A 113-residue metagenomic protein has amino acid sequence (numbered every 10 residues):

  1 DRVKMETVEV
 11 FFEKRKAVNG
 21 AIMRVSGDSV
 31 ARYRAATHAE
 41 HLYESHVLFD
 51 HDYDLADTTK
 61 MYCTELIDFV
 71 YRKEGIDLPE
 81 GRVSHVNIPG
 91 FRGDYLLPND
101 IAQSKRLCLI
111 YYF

Functional and structural regions predicted by a protein language model:
D1-R24, L48-M61: Glycine-rich catalytic cores of cysteine/serine-nucleophile enzymes that process amide/ester linkages in cell-envelope
M5-E9, T37-H41, F113: Membrane-targeting and insertion segments and their boundary/processing signals
E6-E9, D28-A31, L97-P98: General structural signal for secondary-structure boundaries
F12-R15, S26, A39-V47, V70-L78 (+1 more regions): Sec/Tat-exported extracytoplasmic proteins
R24-D28, Y112-F113: Short beta-strand-to-coil "C-cap" segments at the C-terminal boundary of structured domains/repeats, marking
A31, A35-A39, T59, C63-L66: Stable alpha-helical elements in mature extracytoplasmic
R32, V47-L48: Internal catalytic-core helix/loop-beta-alpha segment that presents or stabilizes conserved functional determinants
H51-F113: Activation targets extended, charge/polar-rich intrinsically disordered C-terminal tails
